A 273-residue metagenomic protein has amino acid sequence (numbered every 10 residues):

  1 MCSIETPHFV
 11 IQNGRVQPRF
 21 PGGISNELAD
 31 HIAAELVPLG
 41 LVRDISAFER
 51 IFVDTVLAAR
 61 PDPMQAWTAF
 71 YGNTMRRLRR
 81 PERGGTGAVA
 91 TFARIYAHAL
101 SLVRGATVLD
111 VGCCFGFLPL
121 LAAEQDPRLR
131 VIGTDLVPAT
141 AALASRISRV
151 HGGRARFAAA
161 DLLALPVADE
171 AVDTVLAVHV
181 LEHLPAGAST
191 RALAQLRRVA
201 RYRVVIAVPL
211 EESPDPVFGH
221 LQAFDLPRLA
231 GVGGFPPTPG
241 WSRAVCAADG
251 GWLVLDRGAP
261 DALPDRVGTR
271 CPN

Functional and structural regions predicted by a protein language model:
M1-A164, T190-L193, Q222, L226-G231: Conserved N-terminal segment of class I S-adenosyl-L-methionine
M1-A29, L163, L184-N273: S-adenosyl-L-methionine-dependent methyltransferase catalytic module, highlighting the catalytic core
A106, D173, Y202: Conserved acidic residues
V108, A171, C271-N273: Intrinsically disordered, low-complexity peptide-like regions
L165-E170: Short amphipathic alpha-helix with an adjacent loop that forms part of the alpha/beta core around
L176: A conserved beta-strand element that flanks and buttresses the S-adenosyl-L-methionine
V180: Hydrophobic adenine-recognition pocket in adenosine-nucleotide-binding enzymes
